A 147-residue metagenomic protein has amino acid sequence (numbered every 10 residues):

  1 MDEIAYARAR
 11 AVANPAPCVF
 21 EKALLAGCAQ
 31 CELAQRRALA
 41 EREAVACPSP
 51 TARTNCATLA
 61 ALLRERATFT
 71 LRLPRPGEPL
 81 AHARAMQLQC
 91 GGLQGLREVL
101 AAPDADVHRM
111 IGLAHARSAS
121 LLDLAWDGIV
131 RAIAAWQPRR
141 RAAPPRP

Functional and structural regions predicted by a protein language model:
M1-P147: Cysteine-centered metal-binding/redox modules
